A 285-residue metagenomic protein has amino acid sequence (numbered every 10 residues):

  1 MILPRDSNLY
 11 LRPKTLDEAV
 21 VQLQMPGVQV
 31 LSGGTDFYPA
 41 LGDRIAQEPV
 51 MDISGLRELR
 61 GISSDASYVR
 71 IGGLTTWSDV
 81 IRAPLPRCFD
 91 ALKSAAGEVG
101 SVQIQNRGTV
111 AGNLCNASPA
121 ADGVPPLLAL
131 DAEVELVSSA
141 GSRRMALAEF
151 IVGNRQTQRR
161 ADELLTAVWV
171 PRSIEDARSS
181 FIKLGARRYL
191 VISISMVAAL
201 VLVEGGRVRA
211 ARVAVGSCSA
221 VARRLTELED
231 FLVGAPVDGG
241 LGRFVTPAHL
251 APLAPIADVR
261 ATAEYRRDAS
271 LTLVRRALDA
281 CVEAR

Functional and structural regions predicted by a protein language model:
M1-R285: C-terminal structural segment of proteins
